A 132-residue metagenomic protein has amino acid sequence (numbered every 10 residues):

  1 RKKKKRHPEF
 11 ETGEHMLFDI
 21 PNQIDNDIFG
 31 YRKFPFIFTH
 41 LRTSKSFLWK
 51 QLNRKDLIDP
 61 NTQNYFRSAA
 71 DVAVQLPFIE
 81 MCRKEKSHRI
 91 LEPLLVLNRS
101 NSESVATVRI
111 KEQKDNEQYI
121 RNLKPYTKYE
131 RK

Functional and structural regions predicted by a protein language model:
R1-R131: Nucleotide-sugar donor-binding/catalytic module of glycosyltransferases that assemble extracellular/cell-envelope
